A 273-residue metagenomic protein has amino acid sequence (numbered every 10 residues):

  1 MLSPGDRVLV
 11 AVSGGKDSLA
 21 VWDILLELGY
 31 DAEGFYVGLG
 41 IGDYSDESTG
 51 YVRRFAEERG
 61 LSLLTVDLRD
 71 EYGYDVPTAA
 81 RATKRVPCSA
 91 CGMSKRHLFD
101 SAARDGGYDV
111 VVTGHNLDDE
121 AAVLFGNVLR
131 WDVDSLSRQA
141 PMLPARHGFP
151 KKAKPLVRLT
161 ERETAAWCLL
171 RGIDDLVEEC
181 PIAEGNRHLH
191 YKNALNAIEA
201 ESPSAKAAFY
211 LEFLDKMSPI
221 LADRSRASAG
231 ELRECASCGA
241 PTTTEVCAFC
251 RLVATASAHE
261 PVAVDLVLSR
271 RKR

Functional and structural regions predicted by a protein language model:
M1-R138, M142, R146-F149, V157-R171 (+1 more regions): ATP-dependent adenylation/nucleotidyltransferase module used to activate substrates
M1-V10, E33, L136-R273: ATP/NTP-dependent adenylation/nucleotidyl-transfer catalytic domains that generate, transfer, or process NMP-activated
